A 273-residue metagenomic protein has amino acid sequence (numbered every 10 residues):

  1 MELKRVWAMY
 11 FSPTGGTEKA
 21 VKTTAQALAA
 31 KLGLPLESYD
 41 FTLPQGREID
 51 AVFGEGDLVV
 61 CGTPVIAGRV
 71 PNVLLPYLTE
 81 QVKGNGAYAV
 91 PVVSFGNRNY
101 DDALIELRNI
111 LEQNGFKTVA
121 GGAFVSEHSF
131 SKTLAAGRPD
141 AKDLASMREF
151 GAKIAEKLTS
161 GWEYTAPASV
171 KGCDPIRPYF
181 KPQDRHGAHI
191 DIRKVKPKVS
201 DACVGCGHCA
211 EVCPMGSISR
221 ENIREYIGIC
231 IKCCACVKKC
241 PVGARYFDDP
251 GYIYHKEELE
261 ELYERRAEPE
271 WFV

Functional and structural regions predicted by a protein language model:
M1-A20, T24-P44, I49-H189, D248-V273: FMN-binding flavodoxin-like domain, especially the glycine-rich phosphate-binding loop
D174-V195, V204-R220: Short, charged low-complexity linear segments at domain edges
K198-I231, A235-I253: Iron-sulfur cluster-binding cysteine motifs and their immediate structural context in ferredoxin-like electron-transfer
